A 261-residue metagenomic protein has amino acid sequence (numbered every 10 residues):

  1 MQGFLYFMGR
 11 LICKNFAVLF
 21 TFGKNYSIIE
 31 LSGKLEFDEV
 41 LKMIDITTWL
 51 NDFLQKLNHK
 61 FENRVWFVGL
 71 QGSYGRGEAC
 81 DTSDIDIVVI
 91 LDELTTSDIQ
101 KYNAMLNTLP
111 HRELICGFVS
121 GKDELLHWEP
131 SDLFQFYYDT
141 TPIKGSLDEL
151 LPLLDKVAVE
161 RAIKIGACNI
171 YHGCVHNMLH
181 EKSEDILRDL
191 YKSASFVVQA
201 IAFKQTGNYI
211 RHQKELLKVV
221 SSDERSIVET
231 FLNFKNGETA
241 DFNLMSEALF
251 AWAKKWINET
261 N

Functional and structural regions predicted by a protein language model:
Y6, N15, T21-I28, K34 (+1 more regions): Short, positively charged and aromatic/hydrophobic N-terminal segments
F37-K60, R76-T82, V88-P130: Metal-dependent nucleotidyltransferase catalytic core
V65-Y74: Short gly/ser-rich loop at a beta-strand->alpha-helix junction or flexible surface loop bordering the NTP-binding
L91, S97, K144-L154: Short, polar/flexible loop-turn hinges at active-site or ligand-entry regions and domain interfaces
Q135-I143: Compact structured core domains
S146, P152-N261: Conserved nucleotidyltransferase catalytic core and NTase-mimicking acidic/glycine-rich helix/loop elements in nucleic
